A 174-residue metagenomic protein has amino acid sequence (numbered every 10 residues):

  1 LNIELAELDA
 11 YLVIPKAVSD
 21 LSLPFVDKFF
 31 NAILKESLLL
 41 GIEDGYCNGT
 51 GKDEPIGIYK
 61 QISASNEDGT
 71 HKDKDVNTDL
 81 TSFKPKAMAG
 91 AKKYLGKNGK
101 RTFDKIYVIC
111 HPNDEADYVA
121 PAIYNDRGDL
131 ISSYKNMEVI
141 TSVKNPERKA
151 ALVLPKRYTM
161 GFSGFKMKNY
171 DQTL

Functional and structural regions predicted by a protein language model:
N2-G90: Alpha-helical scaffold segments that mediate packing/assembly in large oligomeric complexes
K52, I56-L174: Extended oligomerization regions of viral-like shell subunits
